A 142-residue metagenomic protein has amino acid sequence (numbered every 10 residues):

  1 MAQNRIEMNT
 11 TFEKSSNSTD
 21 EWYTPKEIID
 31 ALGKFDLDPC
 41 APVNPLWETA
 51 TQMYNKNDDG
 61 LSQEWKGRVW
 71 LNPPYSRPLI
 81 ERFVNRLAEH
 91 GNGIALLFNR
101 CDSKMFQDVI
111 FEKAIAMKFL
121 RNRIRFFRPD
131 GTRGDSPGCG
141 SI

Functional and structural regions predicted by a protein language model:
M1-I142: Class I S-adenosyl-L-methionine-dependent methyltransferase catalytic core
